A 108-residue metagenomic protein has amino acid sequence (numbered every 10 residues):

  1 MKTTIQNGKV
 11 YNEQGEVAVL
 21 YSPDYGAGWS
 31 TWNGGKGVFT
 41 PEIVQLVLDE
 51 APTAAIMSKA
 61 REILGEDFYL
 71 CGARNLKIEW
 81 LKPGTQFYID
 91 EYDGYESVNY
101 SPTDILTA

Functional and structural regions predicted by a protein language model:
K2-A108: Catalytic phosphate/metal-binding cores of nucleic-acid and nucleotide-processing enzymes, i.e., regions that mediate
